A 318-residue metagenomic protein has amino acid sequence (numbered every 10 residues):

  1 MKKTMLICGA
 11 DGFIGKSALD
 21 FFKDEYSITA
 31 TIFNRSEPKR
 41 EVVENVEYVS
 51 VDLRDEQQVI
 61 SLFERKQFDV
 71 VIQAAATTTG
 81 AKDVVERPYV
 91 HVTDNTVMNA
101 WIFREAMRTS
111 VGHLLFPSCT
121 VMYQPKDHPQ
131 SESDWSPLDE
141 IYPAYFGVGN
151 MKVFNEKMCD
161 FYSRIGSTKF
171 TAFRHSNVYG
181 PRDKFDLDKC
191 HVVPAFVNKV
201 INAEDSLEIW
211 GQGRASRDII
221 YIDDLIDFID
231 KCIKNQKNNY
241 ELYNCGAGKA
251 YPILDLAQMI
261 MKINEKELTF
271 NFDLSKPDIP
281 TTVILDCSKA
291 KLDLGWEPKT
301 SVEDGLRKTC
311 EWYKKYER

Functional and structural regions predicted by a protein language model:
M5-D24: N-terminal Rossmann NAD(P)H-binding glycine-rich loop of SDR-like oxidoreductase domains
T31, I201-R318: C-terminal substrate-binding subdomain of Rossmann-fold SDR/epimerase-dehydratase oxidoreductases
S50-N95: NAD(P)H-binding glycine-rich loop region in Rossmannoid oxidoreductase-like domains and their noncatalytic homologs
Q73, A100-Y145: Conserved Rossmann-fold NAD(P)-dependent oxidoreductase catalytic core, especially the SDR/UDP-sugar
G80-A81, F116-E132, G147-V153, I165 (+1 more regions): Conserved catalytic-site region of short-chain dehydrogenase/reductase
V92-T96, D134, E140, A144-E156 (+3 more regions): Short-chain dehydrogenase/reductase
M122-Q124, G147, T171-V193, A215-S216: Flexible, glycine-rich beta-alpha linker
P143-S176, V197-E204: Active-site Tyr-X1-5-Lys
